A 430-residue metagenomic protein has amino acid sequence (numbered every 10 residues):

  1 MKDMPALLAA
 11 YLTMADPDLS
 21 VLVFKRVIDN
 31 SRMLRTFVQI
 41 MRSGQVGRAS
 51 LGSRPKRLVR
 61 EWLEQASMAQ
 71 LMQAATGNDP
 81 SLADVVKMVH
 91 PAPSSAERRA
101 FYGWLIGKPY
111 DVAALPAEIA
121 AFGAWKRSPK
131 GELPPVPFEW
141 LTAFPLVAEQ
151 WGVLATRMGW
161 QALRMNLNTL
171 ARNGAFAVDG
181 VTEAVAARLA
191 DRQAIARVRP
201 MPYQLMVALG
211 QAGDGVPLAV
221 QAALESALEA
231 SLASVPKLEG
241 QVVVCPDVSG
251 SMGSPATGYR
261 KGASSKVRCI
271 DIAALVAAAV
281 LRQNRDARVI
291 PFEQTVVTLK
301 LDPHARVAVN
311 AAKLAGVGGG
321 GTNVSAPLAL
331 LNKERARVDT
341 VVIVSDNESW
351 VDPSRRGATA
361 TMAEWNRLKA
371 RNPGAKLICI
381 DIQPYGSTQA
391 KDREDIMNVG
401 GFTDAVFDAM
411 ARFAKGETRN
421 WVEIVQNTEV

Functional and structural regions predicted by a protein language model:
M1-V267, R282-V430: Long lumenal/extracellular ectodomains of secretory and single-pass membrane proteins
K266-A274: Gly/Ser/Thr-rich active-site loops/lids in small-molecule metabolic enzymes that frequently grip phosphoryl groups
